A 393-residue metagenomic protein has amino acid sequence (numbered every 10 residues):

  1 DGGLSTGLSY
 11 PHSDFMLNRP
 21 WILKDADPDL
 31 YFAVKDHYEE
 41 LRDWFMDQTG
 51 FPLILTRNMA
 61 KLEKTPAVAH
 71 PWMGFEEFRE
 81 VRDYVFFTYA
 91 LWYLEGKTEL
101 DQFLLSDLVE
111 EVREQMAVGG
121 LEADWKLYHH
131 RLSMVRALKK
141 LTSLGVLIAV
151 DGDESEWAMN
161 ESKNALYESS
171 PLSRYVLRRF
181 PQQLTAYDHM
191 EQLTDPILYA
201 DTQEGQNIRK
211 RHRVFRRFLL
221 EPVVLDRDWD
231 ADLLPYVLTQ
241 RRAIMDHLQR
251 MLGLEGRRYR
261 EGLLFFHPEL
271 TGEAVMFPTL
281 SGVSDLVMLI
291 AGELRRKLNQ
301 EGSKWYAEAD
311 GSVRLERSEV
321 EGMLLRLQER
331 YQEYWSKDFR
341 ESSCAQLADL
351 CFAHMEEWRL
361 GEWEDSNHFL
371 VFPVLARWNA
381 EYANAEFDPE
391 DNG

Functional and structural regions predicted by a protein language model:
D1-E76, L138, D153-P278: Eukaryotic partner-binding/assembly regions in large regulatory complexes
G3, V81-L104, S284-R314: Positively charged, polyanion-binding regions of nucleic-acid-associated proteins
H12-L30, E99-W125, R216-D232, K304-F339: Short acidic, hydrophobic short linear motifs in intrinsically disordered regions
D36-L41, D124-S143, F339-H354: Short amphipathic alpha-helical interaction segments
E80-F87, V112-R113, R257-E261: Helix-boundary capping/turn motifs
W92-S170: Internal, well-ordered domain-core segments that constitute the primary functional module of diverse proteins
I148, G152-E191, C351-G393: C-terminal engagement modules used by replication, chromatin/transcription, nuclear envelope/ESCRT, and ubiquitin
E301-A380: C-terminal structured domain segments
